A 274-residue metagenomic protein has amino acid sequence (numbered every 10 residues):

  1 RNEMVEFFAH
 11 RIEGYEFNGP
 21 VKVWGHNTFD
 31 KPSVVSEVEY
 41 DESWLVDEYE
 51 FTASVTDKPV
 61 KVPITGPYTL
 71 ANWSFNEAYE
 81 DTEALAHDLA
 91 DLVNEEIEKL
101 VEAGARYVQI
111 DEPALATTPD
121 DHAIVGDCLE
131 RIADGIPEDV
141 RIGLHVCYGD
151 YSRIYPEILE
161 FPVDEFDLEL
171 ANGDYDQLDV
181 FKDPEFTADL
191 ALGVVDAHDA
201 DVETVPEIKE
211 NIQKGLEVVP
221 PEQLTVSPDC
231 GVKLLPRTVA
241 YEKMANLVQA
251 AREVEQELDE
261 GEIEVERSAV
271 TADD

Functional and structural regions predicted by a protein language model:
R1-D274: Domain-level signal for soluble alpha/beta catalytic cores
